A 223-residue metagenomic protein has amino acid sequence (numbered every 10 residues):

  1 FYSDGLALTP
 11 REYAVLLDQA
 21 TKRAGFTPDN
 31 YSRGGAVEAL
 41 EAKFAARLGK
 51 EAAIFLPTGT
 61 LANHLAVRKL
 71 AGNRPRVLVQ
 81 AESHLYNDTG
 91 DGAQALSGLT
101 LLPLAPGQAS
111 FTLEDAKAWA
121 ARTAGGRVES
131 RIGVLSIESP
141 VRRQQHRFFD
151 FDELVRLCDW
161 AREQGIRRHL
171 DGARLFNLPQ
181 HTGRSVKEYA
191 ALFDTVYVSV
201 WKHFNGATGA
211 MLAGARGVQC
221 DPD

Functional and structural regions predicted by a protein language model:
F1-D223: Conserved PLP-enzyme active-site core in the AAT-like
